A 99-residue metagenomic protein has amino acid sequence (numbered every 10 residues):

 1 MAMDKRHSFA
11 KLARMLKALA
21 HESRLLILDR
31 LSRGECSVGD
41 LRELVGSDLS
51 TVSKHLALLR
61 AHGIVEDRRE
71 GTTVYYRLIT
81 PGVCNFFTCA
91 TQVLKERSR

Functional and structural regions predicted by a protein language model:
A2, H7-S50, E70-V83: N-terminal helix-turn-helix DNA-binding core of bacterial DNA-binding proteins
M15, H62, V93-E96: Amphipathic, soluble alpha-helical interaction motifs
D29, K54-A57: Base-recognition residues in the alpha-helical recognition helix of bacterial helix-turn-helix
E43, R60-A61: Alpha-helical residues within the helix-turn-helix
Y75-R99: Conserved segment of winged-helix/HTH DNA-binding domains
